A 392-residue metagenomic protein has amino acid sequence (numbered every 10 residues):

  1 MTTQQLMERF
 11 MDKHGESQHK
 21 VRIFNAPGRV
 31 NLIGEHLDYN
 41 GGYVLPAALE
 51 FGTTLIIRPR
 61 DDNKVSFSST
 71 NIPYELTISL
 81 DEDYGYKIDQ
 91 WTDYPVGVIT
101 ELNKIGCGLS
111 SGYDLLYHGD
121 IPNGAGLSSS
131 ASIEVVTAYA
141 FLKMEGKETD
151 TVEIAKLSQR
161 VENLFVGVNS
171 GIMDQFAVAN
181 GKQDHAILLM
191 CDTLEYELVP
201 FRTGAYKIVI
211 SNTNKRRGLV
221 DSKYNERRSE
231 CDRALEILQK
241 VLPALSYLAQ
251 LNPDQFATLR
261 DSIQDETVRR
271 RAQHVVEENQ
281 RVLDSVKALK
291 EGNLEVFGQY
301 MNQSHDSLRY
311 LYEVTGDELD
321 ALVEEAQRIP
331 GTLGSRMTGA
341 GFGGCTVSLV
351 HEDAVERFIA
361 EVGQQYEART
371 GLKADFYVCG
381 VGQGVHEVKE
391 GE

Functional and structural regions predicted by a protein language model:
M1-F24, I33-H36, N40-Y43, S79-D81 (+3 more regions): Gly/Ser-rich oxyanion-binding loop with an adjacent helix/lid that shapes the negatively charged ligand pocket
T2-R29, I33, R58-I88, H185-G334 (+1 more regions): C-terminal nucleotide
H36-Y39, A47-L49, N279: A short catalytic or substrate-binding loop motif that flags glycine-/basic-rich loops and adjacent residues that bind
G42-D61: Structural signature of FAD isoalloxazine-binding scaffolds in flavoprotein oxidoreductases
A131-S132, C345-L349: FabD-like malonyl-/acyl-CoA
F342: Glycine-rich phosphate-binding loop
